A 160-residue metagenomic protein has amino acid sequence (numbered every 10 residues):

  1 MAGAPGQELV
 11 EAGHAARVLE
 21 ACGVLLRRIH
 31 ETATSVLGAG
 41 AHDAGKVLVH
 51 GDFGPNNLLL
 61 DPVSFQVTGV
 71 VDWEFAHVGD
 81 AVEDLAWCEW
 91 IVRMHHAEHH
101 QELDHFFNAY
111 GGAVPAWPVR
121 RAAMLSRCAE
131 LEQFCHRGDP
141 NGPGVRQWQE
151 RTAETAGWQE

Functional and structural regions predicted by a protein language model:
M1-D43: ATP-binding pocket architecture of kinase catalytic cores
G3-G6, G23, G51, G69 (+1 more regions): Glycine-centered flexibility sites
H14, V24, E74-H77, A129: Structured beta->alpha junctions
A16-L19, V47, G79-V82: Short, solvent-exposed loop/helix junctions and linker helices that flank or host conserved functional motifs
D43-G51, P55: Catalytic-loop of the protein kinase fold
N57-L60: Hydrophobic residue at the +6 position relative to the catalytic HRD Asp in the kinase catalytic loop
V63-H105: Active-site Asp-x-Gly
W87-E160: Helix-rich C-terminal or lid/interface subdomains of diverse kinases
